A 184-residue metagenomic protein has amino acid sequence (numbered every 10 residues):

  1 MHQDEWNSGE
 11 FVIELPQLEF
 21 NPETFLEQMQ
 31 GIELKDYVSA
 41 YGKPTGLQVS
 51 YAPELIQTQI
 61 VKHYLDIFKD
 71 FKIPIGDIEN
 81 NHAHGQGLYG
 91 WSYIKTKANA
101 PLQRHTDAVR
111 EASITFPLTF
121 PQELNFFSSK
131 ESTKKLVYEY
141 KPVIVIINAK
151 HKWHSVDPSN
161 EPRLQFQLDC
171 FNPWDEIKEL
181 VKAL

Functional and structural regions predicted by a protein language model:
M1-D4, H105-T106, V156-D157: Short, flexible, solvent-exposed loop/turn segments with mixed acidic/basic and small polar residues
M1-G85: Non-heme Fe(II)/2-oxoglutarate
E10, E111-S113, R163-Q165: Short hydrophobic/aromatic beta-strand or adjacent loop that forms the aromatic wall/cage of a ligand/substrate-binding
L18-P22, A98, N172-D175: General structural signal for secondary-structure boundaries
H84-A149: Catalytic core of non-heme Fe(II) oxygenases with the double-stranded beta-helix
F120-L184: Catalytic core of Fe(II)/2-oxoglutarate
